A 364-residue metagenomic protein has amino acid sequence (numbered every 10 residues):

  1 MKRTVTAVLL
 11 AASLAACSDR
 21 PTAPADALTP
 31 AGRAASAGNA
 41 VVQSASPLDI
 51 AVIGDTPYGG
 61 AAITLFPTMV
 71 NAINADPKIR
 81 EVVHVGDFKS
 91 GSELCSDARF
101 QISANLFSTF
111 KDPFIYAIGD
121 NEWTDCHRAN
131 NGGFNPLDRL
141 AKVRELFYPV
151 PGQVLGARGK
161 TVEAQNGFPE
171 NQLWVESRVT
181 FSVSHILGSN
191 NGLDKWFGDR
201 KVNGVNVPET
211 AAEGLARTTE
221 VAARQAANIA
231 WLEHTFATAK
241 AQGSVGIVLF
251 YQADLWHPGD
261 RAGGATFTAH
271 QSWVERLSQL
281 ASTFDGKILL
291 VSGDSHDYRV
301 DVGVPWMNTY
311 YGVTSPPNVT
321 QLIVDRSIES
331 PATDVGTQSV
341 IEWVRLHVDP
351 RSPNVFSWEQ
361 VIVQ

Functional and structural regions predicted by a protein language model:
K2-V8: Sec-dependent signal peptide recognition, specifically the positively charged N-region followed immediately by
S13-A16: C-terminal motif of bacterial Sec signal peptides marking the signal peptidase cleavage site
S18-R20: Bacterial signal peptide processing site
A25-R99, S244: N-terminal active-site segment of His-dependent metallophosphoesterases
D55, V82, D87, G119 (+4 more regions): Divalent metal-coordination and catalytic microenvironments
G59-A61, S90-S92, I118-H127, S189-D194 (+2 more regions): Active-site environment of divalent metal-dependent phosphoester hydrolases
A72-E81, S182, G198-P305: His/acidic metal-ligating clusters that form di-metal
L94, A98-A227, V304-D349: Extended active-site neighborhood of metal-dependent phosphoesterases/phosphodiesterases
